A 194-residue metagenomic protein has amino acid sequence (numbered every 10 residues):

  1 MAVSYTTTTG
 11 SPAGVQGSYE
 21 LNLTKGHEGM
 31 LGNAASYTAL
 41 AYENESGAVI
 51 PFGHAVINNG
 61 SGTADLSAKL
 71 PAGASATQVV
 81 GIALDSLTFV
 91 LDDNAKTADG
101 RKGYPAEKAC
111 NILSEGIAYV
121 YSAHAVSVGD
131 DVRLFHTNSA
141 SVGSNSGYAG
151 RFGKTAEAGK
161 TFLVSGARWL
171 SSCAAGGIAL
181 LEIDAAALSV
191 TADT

Functional and structural regions predicted by a protein language model:
M1-T194: Surface-exposed, low-hydrophobicity beta-strand/loop segments enriched in small/polar/acidic residues
